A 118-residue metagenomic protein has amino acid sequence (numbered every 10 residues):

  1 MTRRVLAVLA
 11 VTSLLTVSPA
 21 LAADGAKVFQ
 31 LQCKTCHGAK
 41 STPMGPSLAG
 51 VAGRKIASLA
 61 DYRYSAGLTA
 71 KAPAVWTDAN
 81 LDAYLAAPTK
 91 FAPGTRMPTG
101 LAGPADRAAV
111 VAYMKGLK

Functional and structural regions predicted by a protein language model:
M1-R4: Positively charged n-region of N-terminal signal peptides that target proteins for export
A7-V17: Bacterial N-terminal signal peptides
A20, R54-Y64: Short microdomains enriched in Cys/His and/or Lys/Arg
A22-P43, L48: Sequence/structural segment immediately N-terminal to covalent heme-attachment motifs in c-type and related
Q30, K34-G38, A86-K90, K115-K118: Sec-exported extracytoplasmic/periplasmic mature domains
T35, M44-P46, D61-A109: Axial heme c-ligation environment in periplasmic c-type cytochrome domains
A52-I56, L85, M114: Hydrophobic aliphatic residues
R107-L117: Short, low-complexity, Pro/Ser/Thr/Gly-rich segments in the mature regions of secreted, periplasmic
